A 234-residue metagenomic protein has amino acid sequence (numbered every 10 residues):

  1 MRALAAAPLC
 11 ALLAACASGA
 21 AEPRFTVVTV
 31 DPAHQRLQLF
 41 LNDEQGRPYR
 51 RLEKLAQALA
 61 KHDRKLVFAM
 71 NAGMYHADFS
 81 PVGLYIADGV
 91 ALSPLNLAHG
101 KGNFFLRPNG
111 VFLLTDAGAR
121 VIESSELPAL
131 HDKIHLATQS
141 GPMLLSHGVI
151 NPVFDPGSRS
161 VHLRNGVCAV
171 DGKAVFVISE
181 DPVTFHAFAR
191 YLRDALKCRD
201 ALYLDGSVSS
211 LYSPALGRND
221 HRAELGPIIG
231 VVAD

Functional and structural regions predicted by a protein language model:
M1-L4: Positively charged n-region of N-terminal signal peptides that target proteins for export
A6-A15: Bacterial N-terminal signal peptides
C16-N103, V177: Zymogen propeptides
P23, L106-P108, S160-L163: Short, surface-exposed coil-to-beta transition loops
D31-A33, D78, L113-G118, S146-G148 (+2 more regions): Short acidic-glycine loop/turn motifs at beta-strand connectors
F79-A98, V153, G157-A169, K173-D200 (+1 more regions): Conserved, well-ordered active-site substructure
S80-V149, F154: Active-site-adjacent helix-turn-beta-strand microarchitecture at beta-sheet edges that either contains or buttresses
